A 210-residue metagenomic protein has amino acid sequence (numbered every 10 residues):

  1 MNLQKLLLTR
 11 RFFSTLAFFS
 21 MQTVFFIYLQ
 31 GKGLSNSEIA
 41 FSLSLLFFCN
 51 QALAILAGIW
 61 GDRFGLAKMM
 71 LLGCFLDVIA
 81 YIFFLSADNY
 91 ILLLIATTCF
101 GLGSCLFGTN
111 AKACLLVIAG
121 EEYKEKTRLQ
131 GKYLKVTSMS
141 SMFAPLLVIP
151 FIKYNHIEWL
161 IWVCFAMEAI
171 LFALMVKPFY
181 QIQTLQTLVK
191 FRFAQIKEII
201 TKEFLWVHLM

Functional and structural regions predicted by a protein language model:
M1-F48, L205-M210: Helix-loop boundary and gating motifs at the non-cytosolic
M1-N2, F179-L209: Juxtamembrane intracellular "pre-TM" segments in multi-pass secondary transporters
I27, F143-I161: Transmembrane alpha-helix termini and helix-breaking/packing motifs in multi-pass membrane transporters
F47-I55, S141-M142: Residue-level signature of mid-helix packing/kink "hotspots" within the transmembrane helices of 12-pass Major
A54-G65, I152: Helix-to-loop junctions at the C-terminal end of transmembrane segments in multipass secondary transporters
K68-I82, F165: Structural signature of the two symmetry-related core transmembrane helices
T98-T137: Cytoplasmic helix-loop-helix junction between adjacent transmembrane helices in 12-TM secondary transporters
W159-V176: Symmetry-related core transmembrane helices of the 12-TM Major Facilitator Superfamily/SLC fold
